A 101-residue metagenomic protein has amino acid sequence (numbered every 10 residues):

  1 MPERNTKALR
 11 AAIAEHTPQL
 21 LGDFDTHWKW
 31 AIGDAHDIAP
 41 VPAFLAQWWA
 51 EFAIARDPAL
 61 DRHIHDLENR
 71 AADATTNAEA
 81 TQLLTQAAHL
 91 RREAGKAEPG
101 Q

Functional and structural regions predicted by a protein language model:
M1-G33: Short terminal alpha-helical segments
R4-A8, A39, L83: Secondary-structure junction/capping motif
K7, A59-R62: Low-complexity, flexible helical/coil segments
K7, D34-I38, R70-A78: Short loop/turn hinge sites at secondary-structure boundaries
H16, H27, H36, H63-H65 (+1 more regions): Histidine (H) residue identity feature
H16, L20, A35, F52 (+3 more regions): Short, flexible helical or helix-coil boundary motifs
L20-L60: Amphipathic alpha-helical interaction modules
R62-Q101: Amphipathic alpha-helical binding modules
